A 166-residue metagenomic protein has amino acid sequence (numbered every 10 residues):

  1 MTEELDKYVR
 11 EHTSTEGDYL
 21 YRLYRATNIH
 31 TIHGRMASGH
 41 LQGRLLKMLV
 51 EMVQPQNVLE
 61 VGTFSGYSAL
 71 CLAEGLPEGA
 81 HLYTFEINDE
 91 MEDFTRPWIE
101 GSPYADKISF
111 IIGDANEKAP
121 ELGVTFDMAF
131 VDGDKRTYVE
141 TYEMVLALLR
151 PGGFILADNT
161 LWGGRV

Functional and structural regions predicted by a protein language model:
M1-M128, K135-L156, T160-V166: A short alpha-helical cap/connector motif
